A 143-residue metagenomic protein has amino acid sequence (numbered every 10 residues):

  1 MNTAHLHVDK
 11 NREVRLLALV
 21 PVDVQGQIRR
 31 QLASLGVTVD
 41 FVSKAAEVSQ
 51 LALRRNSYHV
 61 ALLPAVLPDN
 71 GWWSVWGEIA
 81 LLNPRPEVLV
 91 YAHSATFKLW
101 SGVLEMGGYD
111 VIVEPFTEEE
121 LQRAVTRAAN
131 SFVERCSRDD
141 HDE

Functional and structural regions predicted by a protein language model:
M1-D9, E13, N130-E143: CheY-like receiver
P21-S43: Two-component/phosphorelay signaling modules centered on CheY-like receiver
Q25, S49, Y58-R85, A92: Conserved phosphotransfer microenvironments
A45-L51: Short alpha-helical segment
A80, S101-E105: Alpha4-beta5-alpha5 "output face"
F116-V125: C-terminal output helix
